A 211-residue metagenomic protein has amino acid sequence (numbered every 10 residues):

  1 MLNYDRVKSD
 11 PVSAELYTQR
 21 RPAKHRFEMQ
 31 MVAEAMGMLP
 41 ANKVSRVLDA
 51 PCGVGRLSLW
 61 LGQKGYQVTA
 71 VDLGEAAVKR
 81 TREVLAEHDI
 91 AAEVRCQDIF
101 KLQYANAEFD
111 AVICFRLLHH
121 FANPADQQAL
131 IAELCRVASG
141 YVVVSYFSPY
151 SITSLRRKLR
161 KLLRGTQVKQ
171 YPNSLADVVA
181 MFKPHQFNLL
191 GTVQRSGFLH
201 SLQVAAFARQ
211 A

Functional and structural regions predicted by a protein language model:
M1-N42: Conserved class I S-adenosyl-L-methionine
V54-K64: Conserved SAM-binding loop of SAM-dependent methyltransferases across substrates and taxa, primarily the Class I
G74-A76: Conserved SAM/SAH-binding beta-strand->alpha-helix loop
H88-K101: Conserved SAM-binding strand-loop segment of SAM-dependent methyltransferases
I113: A conserved beta-strand element that flanks and buttresses the S-adenosyl-L-methionine
Q128-G140: A short glycine-rich, Lys/Arg-flanked "PGG" loop and its adjoining helix->strand segment in the class I
S139-F147: Conserved beta-strand signature within the Rossmann-like core of class I S-adenosyl-L-methionine
K169-Q186: Short alpha-helix
